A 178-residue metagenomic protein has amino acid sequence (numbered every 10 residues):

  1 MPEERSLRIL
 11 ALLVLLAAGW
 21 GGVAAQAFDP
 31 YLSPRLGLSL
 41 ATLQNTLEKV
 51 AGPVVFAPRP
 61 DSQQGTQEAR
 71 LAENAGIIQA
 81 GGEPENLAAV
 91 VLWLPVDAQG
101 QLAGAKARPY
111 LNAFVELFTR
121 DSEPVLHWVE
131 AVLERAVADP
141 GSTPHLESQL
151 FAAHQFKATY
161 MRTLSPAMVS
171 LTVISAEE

Functional and structural regions predicted by a protein language model:
P2-L10: Bacterial N-terminal signal peptides that target proteins for export
L10-G19: Bacterial N-terminal signal peptides
G22-T66, N86-V90, A103-K106: Short helix/turn-capping signatures at newly exposed starts of structured segments
K49-G65, R120-F151: Short glycine-rich, low-complexity/disordered patches
T66-A88: Compositionally biased P/S/T/G-rich terminal and signal peptide-adjacent segments that lie outside catalytic cores
G82-A138: Long, charged/polar, surface-exposed segments that mediate recognition or autoinhibition
S148-M168, T172-I174: Short, exposed beta-strand-loop hairpins at the edges of beta-sheets in extracellular/periplasmic proteins
A176-E178: Short, solvent-exposed mixed-charge patches
